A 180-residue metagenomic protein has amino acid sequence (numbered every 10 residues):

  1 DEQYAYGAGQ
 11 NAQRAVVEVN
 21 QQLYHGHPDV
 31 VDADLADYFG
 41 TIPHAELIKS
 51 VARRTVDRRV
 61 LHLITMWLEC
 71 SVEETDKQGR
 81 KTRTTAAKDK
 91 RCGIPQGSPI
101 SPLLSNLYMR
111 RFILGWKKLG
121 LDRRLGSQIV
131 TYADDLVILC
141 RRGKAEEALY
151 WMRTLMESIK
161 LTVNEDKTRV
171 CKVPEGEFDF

Functional and structural regions predicted by a protein language model:
E2-E177: Conserved polymerase palm-domain catalytic core
F180: Active-site and adjacent loop segments of nucleotide-processing enzymes that use two-metal-ion phosphate chemistry
